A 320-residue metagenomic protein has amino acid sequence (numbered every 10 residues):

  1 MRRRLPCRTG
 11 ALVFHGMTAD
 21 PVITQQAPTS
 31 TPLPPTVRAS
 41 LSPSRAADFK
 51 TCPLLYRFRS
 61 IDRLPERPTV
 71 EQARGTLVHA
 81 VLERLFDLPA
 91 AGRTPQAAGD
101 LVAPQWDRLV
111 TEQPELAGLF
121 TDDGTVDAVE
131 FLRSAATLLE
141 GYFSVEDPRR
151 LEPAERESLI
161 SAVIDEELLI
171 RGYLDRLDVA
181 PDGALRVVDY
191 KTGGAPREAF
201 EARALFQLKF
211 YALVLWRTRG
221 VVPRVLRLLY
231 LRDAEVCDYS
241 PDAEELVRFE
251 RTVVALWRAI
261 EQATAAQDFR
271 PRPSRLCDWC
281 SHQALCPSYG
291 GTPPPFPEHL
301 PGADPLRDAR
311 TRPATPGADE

Functional and structural regions predicted by a protein language model:
R2-Q72, G302-E320: C-terminal, charged and often intrinsically disordered regions of DNA end-processing helicases and nucleases
A11, H15, V81-R156: A non-catalytic, helix-rich entry segment at domain boundaries
M17, D182, V214-E320: Metal-dependent nuclease catalytic regions and adjoining charged, substrate-binding loops involved in nucleic-acid end
L54-D62, H79-L82, E115, R186-T192 (+2 more regions): Short acidic (Asp/Glu) and glycine-rich catalytic loops that position anionic groups and cofactors
D62-E71, L88-R93, R197-E198, Q267-D268: Short, polar/flexible loop-turn hinges at active-site or ligand-entry regions and domain interfaces
V70, R74, V78, F131 (+2 more regions): Hydrophobic (often cysteine-bearing) scaffold residues that line and stabilize catalytic clefts of nucleotide/cofactor
L77-L88, A259-A263: Solvent-exposed, amphipathic alpha-helical segments
A154, S158-V253: Mg2+/Mn2+-dependent nuclease catalytic core
